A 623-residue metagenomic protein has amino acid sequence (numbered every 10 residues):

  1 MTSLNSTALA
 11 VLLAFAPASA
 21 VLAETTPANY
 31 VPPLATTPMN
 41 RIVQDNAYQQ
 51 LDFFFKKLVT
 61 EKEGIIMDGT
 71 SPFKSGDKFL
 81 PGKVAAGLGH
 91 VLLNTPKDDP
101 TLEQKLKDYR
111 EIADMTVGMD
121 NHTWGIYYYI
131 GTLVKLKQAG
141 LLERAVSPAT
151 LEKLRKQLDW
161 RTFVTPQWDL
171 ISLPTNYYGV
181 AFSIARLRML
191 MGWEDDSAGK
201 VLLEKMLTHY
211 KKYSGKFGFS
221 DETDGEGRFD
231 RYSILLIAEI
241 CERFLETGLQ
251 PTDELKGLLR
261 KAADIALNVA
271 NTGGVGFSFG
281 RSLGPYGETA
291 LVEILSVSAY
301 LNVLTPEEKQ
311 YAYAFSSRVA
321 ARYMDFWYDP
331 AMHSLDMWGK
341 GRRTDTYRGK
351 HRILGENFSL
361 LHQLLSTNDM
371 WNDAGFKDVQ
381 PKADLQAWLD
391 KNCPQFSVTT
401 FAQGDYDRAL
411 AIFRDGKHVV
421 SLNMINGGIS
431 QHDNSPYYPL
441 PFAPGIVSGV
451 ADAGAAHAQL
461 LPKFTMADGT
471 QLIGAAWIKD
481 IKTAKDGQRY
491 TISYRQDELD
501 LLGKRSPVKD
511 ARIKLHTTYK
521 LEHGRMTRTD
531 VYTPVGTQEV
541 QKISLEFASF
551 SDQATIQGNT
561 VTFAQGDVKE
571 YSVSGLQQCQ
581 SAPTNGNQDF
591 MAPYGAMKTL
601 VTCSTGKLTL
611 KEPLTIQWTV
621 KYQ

Functional and structural regions predicted by a protein language model:
M1-L22: Gram-negative bacterial Sec-dependent N-terminal signal peptides
E24-Q104: Low-complexity, Ser/Thr/Pro/Gly-enriched N-terminal "stalk/linker" regions
K56-E61, Q104-I112, E152-T165: Trp- and S/T/G-rich repeat-edge/linker motifs of beta-rich repeat architectures
T70-K74, I112-M119, R161-I171: Helix-loop junctions that connect tandem helical modules in alpha-solenoid scaffolds
F73-T95, M119-A139, P174-G192, D230-I234 (+1 more regions): An alpha-helical repeat/solenoid feature that recognizes helix-turn-helix modules
E152-N392: Extracellular polysaccharide-recognition and catalytic grooves
T272, L291-P593, Q623: Extended polysaccharide-engagement surfaces of secreted carbohydrate-active enzymes
G606-Y622: Short Pro-Gly-centered flexible turn/kink motifs
